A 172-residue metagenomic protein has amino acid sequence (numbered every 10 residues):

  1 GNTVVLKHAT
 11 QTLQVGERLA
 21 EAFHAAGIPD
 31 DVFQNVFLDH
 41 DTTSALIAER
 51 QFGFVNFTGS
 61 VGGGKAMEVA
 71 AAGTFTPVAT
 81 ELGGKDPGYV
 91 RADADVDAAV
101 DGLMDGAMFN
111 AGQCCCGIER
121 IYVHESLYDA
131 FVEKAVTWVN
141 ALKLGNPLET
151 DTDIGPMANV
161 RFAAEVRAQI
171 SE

Functional and structural regions predicted by a protein language model:
N2-A98: Rossmann-like NAD(P) dinucleotide-binding subdomain of oxidoreductase/dehydrogenase enzymes
F54, G62-E172: ALDH superfamily catalytic-core signature
